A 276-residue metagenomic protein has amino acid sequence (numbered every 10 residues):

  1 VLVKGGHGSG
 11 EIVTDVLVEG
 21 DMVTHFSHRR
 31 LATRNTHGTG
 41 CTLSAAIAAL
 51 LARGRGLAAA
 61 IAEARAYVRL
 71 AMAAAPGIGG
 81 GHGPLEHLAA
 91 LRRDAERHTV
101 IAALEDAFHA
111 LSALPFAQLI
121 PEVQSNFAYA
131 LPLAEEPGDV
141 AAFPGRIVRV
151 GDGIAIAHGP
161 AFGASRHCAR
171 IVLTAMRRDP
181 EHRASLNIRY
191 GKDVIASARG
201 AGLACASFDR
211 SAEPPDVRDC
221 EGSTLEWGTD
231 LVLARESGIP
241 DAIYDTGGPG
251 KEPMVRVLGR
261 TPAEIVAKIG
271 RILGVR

Functional and structural regions predicted by a protein language model:
V1-H28: Conserved phosphate-donor
G5-S9, R29-A32, A64-R69, A89 (+2 more regions): Glycine-rich beta-alpha junction loops
V16-G20, E86, L258-G259: Short beta-strand-to-turn element immediately C-terminal to the catalytic PLP-Schiff-base lysine in fold type I
N35-L57: Short, small-residue alpha-helix embedded
G56-M72: Short, well-structured alpha-helical segments that form the helix of a local strand-helix-strand
G77-R93: A structural-propensity feature for long, helix-poor, extended segments
L88-R276: Conserved mixed alpha/beta catalytic, RNA-binding, or beta-rich assembly cores of soluble enzyme, regulatory
